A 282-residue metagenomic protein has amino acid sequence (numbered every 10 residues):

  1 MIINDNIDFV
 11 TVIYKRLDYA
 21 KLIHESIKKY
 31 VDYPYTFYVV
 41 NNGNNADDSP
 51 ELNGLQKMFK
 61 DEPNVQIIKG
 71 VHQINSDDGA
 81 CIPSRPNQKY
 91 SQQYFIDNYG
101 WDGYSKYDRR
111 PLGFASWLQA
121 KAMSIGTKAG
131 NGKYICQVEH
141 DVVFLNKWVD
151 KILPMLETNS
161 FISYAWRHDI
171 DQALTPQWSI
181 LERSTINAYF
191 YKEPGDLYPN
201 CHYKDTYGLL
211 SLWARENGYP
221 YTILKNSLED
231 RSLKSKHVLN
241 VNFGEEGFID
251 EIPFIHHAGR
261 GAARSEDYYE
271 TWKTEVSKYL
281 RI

Functional and structural regions predicted by a protein language model:
M1-S26: N-proximal low-complexity "stem/linker" segments adjacent to membrane-targeting elements
Y19-A20, N45-N53: Short, charged/polar "capping" segments at the starts of alpha-helices and the immediately preceding loops
E25-P34: Short, acidic, metal-binding catalytic loop of nucleotide-sugar glycosyltransferases
N41-G43: Acidic ATP/Mg2+-coordinating residue in the GHKL
E51-A129: Active-site-proximal specificity loops/subdomain of glycosyltransferases
L112, L145-L212, E216: Conserved catalytic core of nucleotide-sugar-dependent glycosyltransferases
K133-V143: Short beta-strand-to-loop acidic/aromatic patch adjacent to the donor-nucleotide binding site
C201-I282: C-terminal catalytic/acceptor-binding lobe
